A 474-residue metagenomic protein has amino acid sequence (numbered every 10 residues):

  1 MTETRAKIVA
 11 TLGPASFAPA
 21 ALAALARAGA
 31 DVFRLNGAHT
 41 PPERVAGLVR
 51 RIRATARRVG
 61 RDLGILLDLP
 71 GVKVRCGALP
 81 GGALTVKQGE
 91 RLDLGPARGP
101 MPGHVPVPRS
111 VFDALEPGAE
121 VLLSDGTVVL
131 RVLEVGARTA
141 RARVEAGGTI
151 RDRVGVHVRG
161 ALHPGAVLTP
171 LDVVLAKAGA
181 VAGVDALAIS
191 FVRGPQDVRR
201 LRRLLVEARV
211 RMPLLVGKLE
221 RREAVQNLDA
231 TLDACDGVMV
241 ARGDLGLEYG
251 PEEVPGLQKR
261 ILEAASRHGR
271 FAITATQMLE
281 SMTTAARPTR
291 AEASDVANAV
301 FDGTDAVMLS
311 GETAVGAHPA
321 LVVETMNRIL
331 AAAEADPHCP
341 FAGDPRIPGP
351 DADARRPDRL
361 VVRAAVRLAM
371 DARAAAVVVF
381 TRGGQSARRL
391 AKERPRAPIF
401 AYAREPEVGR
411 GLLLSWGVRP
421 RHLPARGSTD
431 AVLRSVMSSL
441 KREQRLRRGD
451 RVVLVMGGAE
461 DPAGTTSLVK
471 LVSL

Functional and structural regions predicted by a protein language model:
M1-L474: Non-catalytic helical/linker scaffolds that mediate oligomerization, partner binding, and domain coupling around large
